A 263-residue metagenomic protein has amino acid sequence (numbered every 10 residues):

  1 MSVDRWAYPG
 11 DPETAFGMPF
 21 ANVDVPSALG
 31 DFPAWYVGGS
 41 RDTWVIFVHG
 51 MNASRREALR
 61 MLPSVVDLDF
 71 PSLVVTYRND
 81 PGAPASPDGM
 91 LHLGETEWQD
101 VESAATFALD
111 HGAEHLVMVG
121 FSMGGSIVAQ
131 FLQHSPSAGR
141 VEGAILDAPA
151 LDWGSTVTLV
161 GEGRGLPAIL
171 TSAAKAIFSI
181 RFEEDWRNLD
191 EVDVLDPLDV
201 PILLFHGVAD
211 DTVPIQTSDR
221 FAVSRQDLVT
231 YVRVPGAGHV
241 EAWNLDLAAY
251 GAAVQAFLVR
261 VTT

Functional and structural regions predicted by a protein language model:
M1-S40: N-terminal cap/lid segment of alpha/beta-hydrolase-fold proteins
A28-P84: Short, surface-exposed "cap/lid" segments of acyl-processing enzymes
L91-H111, V117: Alpha/beta-hydrolase active-site loop
Q130-D185: Hydrolase active-site cap/lid region
P197-D199, L204-H206, D210: Short beta-strand/loop motif that positions the catalytic acidic residue of the alpha/beta-hydrolase fold
V200, P214-V223: Short alpha-helix in the alpha/beta-hydrolase fold that links the catalytic acid
V208-V213, V240-E241: Acidic catalytic loop of the alpha/beta-hydrolase fold
A237-G251: Catalytic histidine-centered segment of alpha/beta-hydrolase-like enzymes
